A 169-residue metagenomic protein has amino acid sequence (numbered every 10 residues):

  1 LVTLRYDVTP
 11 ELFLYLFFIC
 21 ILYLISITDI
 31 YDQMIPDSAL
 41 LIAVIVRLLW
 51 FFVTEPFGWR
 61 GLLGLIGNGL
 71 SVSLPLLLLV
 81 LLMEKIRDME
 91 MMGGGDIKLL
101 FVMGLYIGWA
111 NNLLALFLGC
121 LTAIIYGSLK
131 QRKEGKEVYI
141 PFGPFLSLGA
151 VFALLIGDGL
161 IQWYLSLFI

Functional and structural regions predicted by a protein language model:
L1-T9, S166-I169: N-terminal transmembrane signal-anchor/hairpin module of polytopic inner-membrane proteins
L14-I124, W163-I169: Functional transmembrane core segments of multi-pass inner-membrane proteins
G94-G95, K130-F152: Interfacial loop-to-transmembrane junctions
G119, I124, S128-R132, V151-D158: Hydrophobic alpha-helical segments
L148-I169: C-terminal domain-closing interface element
